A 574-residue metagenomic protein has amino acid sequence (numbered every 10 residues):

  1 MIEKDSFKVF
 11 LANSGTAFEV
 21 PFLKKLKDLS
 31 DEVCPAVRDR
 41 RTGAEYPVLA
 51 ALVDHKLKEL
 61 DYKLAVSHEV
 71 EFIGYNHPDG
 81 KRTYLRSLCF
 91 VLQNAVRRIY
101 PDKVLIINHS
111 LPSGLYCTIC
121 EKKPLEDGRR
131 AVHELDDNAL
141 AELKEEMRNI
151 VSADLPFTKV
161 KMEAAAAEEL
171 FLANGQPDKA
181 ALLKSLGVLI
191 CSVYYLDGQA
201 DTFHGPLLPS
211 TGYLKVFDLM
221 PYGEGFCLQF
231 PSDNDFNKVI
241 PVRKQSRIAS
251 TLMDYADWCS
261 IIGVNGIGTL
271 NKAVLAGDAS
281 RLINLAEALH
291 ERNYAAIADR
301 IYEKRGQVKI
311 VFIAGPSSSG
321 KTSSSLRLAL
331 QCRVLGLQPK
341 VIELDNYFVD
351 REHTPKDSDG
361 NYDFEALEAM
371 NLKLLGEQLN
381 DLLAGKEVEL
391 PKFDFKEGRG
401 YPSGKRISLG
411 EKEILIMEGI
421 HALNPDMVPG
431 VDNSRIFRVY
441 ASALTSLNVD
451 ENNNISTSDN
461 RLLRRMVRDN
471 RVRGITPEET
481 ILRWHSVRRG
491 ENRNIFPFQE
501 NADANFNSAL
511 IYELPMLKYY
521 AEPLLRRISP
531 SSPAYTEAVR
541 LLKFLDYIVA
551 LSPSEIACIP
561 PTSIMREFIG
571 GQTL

Functional and structural regions predicted by a protein language model:
Y62-A65, E69-K81, A95, V104-P112 (+3 more regions): Auxiliary tRNA-acceptor-end handling modules of aminoacyl-tRNA synthetases
R305, P425-L574: Conserved NTP phosphate-binding and transfer environment spanning the P-loop NTPase/kinase superfamily
V311-I313: Hydrophobic anchor at the beta1->P-loop junction of P-loop NTPases
K321: Conserved lysine of the Walker
S324-L328: Hydrophobic positions on the alpha1 helix immediately C-terminal to the Walker A/P-loop
L330-K340: Post-Walker A helix-loop "phosphate-sensing" segment adjacent to the P-loop in P-loop NTPases
K340-I342, V349, H353-K396: Conserved nucleotide-sensing/catalytic segment adjacent to the nucleotide-binding pocket in NTP-handling enzymes
L375-S434, W484-F498: Glycine-rich phosphate-binding loop used to anchor ATP phosphates in small-molecule kinases, encompassing both
